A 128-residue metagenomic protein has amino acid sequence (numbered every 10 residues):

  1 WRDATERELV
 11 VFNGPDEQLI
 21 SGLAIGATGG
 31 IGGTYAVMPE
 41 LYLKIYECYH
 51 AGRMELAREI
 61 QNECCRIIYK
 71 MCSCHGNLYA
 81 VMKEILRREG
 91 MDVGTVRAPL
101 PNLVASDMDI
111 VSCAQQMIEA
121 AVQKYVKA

Functional and structural regions predicted by a protein language model:
W1-C65, M71, H75: Catalytic alpha/beta core domains of metabolic enzymes, predominantly
C72-A128: C-terminal extensions of enzymes
